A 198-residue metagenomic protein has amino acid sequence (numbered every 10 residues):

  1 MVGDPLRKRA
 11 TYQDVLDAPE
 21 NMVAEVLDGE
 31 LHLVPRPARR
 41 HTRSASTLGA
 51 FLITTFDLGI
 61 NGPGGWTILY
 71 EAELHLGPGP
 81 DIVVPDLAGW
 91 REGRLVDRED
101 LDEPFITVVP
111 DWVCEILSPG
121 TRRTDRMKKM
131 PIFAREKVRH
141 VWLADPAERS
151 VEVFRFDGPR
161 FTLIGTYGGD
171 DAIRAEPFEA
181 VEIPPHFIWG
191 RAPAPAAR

Functional and structural regions predicted by a protein language model:
M1-R198: Gly/Pro/Ser/Thr-rich low-complexity, intrinsically disordered segments predominantly at protein N-termini
